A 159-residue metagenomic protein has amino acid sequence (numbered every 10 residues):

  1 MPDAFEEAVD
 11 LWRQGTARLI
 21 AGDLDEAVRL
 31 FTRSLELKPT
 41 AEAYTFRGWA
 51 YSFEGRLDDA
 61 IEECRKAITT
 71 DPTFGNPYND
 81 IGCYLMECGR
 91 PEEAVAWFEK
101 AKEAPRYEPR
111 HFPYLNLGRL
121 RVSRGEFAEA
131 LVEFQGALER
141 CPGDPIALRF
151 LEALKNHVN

Functional and structural regions predicted by a protein language model:
P2-A4, R119, S123, F127-N159: Terminal, low-structured helical/coil segments at or just beyond the last alpha-helical repeat
A4-E42, F46, F53: Alpha-helical segment of the N-proximal tetratricopeptide repeat
F5, K38-P39, P72, R106-E108 (+1 more regions): Short coil turns that delineate tetratricopeptide repeat
R13, F46, D80, Y114-N116 (+1 more regions): Canonical tetratricopeptide repeat
I20-L30, E54-K66, C88-E103, R124-G136 (+1 more regions): Structural signature of tandem alpha-helical TPR/SEL1-like repeats, specifically the intra-repeat loop/turn
A43-Y44, P77, H111-P113, A147: TPR alpha-solenoid repeat register
